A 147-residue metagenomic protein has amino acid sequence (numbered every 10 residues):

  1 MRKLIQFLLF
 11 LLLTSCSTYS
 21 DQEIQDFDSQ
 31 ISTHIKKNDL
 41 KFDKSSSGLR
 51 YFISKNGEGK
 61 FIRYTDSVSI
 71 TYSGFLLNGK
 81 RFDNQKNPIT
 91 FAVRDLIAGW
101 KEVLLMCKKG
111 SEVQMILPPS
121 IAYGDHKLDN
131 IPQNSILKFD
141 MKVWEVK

Functional and structural regions predicted by a protein language model:
L4-L8, L12, C16-K147: Cross-family detector of peptidyl-prolyl cis-trans isomerase
